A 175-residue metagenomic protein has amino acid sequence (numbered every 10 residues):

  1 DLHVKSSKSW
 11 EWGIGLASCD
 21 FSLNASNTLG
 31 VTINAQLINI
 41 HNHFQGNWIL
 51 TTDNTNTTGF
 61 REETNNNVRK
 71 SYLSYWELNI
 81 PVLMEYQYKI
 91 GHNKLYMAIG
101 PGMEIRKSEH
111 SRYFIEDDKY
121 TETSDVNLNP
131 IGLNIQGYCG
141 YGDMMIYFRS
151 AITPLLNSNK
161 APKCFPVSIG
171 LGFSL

Functional and structural regions predicted by a protein language model:
D1-K8, N42-Y75, R106-Q136: Extracellular/periplasm-exposed beta-strand and loop segments of Gram-negative cell-envelope proteins, dominated by
S6-I14, N27-L29, S74-I80, N129-I135 (+2 more regions): Residues that define the transmembrane beta-barrel architecture of outer-membrane proteins
S18-D20, A35-H43, P101-E109, D143 (+2 more regions): Transmembrane beta-strands of outer-membrane beta-barrel pores
F21-G30, K89-L95: Short loop/turn motifs that connect adjacent beta-strands in outer-membrane beta-barrel proteins
N24-T52: Early exported N-terminus immediately downstream of N-terminal targeting peptides
V31-A35, I80-V82, M97-P101, G137-C139 (+2 more regions): Membrane-embedded beta-strand positions of outer-membrane beta-barrel proteins
R69-R106: Detector for outer-membrane/organellar transmembrane beta-barrel domains, recognizing the amphipathic beta-strand
T123-L175: Predominantly the C-terminal beta-signal and adjacent terminal strand-loop region of outer-membrane beta-barrel
